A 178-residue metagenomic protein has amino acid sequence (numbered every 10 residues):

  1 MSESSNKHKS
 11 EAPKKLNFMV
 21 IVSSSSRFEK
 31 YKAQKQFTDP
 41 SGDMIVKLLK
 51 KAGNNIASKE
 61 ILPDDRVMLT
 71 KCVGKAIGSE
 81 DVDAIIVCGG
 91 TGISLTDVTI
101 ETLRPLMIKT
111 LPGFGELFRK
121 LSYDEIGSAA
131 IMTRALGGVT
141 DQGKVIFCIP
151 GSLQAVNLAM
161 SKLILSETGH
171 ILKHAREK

Functional and structural regions predicted by a protein language model:
M1-K178: Non-catalytic beta/alpha edge segments that cap or flank active sites
